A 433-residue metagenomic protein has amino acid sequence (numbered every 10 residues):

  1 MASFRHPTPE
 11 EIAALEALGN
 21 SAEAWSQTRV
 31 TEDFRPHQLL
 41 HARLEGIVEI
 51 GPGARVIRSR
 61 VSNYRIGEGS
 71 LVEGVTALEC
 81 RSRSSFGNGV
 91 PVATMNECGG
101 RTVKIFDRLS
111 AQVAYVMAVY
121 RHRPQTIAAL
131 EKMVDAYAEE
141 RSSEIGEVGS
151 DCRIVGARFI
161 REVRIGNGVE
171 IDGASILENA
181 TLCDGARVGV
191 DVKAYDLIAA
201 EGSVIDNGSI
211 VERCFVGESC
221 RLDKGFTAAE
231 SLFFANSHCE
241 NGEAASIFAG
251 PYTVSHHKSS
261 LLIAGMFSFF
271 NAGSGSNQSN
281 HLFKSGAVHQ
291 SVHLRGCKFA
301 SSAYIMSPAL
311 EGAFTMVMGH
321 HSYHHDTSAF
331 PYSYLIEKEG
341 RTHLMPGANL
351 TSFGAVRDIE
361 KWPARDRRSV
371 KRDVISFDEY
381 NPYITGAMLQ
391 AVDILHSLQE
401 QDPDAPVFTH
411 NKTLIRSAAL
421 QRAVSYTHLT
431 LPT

Functional and structural regions predicted by a protein language model:
M1-P9, A13-W25, V56-Y137, D172-S175 (+4 more regions): Glycine-rich hexapeptide-repeat left-handed beta-helix
S21, S26-Q38: N-terminal domain-start segments of secreted/luminal proteins
L39-E49: Extracellular beta-sheet-rich ligand-binding/adhesion modules
M133-V155: Right-handed parallel beta-helix
C152, G156, R164-V169, G173 (+3 more regions): Core alpha-helical transmembrane segments of integral membrane proteins
T385-P403, F408-H410, L414-S425: Intrinsically disordered, low-complexity terminal regions of plant proteins
T427-T433: Conserved small/polar residues in nucleotide/adenosyl-binding loops
